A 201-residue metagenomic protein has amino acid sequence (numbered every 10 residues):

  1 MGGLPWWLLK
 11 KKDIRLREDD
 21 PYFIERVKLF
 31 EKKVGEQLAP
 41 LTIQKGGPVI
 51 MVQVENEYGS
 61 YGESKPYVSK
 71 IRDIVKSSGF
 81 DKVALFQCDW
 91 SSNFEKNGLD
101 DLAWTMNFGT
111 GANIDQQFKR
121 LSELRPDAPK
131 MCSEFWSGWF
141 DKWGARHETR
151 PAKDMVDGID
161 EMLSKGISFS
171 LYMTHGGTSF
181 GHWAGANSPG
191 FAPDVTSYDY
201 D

Functional and structural regions predicted by a protein language model:
M1, I50-E55, D89-S92, F135 (+1 more regions): Short, solvent-exposed turn/loop segments enriched in Gly/Ser/Thr/Pro and often Arg
M1-R17, S64-R72, D101-F108, T149 (+1 more regions): Aromatic- and acidic-residue-enriched segments that line the glycan-binding/catalytic groove of carbohydrate-active
G2, K45-G47, L99, R125-A128 (+1 more regions): Short, solvent-exposed loop/turn segments at the edges of secondary structure
L9-K28, Q53-S64, A103-T110, W136-D154 (+1 more regions): The substrate-binding groove and active-site-proximal loops of carbohydrate-active enzymes, especially glycoside
Y22-D101: Active-site neighborhood of glycoside hydrolase catalytic domains
S78, G111-D201: Catalytic-core region of carbohydrate-active enzymes that cleave or remodel glycosidic bonds
F86, A103-T105, M131, S170: Structural detector of well-ordered beta-strand residues that form the stable sheet scaffold of enzyme domains
W90-S91, G109-A112: Short beta->alpha connector loops
